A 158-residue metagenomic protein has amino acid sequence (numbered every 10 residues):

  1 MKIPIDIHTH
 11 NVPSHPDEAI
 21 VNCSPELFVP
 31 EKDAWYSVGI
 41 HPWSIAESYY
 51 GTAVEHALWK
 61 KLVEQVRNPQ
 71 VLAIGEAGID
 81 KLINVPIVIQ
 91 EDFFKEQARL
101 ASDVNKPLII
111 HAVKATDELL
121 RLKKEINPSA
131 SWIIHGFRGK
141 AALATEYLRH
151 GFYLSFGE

Functional and structural regions predicted by a protein language model:
M1-E158: Mid-domain alpha/beta scaffold segments of enzyme catalytic cores
